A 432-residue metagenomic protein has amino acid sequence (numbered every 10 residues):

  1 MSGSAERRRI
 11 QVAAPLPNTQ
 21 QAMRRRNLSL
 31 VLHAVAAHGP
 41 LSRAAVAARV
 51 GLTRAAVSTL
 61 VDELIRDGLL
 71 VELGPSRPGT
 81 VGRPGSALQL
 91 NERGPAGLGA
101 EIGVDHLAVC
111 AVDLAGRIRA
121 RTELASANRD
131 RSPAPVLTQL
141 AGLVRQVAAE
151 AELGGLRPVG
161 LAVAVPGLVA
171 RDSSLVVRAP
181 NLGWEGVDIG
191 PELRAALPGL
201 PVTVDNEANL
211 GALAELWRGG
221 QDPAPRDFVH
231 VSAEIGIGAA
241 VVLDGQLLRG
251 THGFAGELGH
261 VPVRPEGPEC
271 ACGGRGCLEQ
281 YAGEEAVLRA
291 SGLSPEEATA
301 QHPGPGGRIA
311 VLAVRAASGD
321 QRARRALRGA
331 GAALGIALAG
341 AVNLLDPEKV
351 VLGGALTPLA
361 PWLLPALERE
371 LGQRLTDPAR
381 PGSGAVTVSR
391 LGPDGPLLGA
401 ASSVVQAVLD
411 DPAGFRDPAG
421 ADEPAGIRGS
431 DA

Functional and structural regions predicted by a protein language model:
M1-P84, Q89-L156, D222-A224, E266 (+1 more regions): ATP-binding/phosphotransfer module of carbohydrate and carboxylate kinases, centering on a glycine-rich
A100-E101, L114, P158-A164, L168-A286 (+3 more regions): Phosphate-binding/catalytic loop of phosphoryl-transfer enzymes
